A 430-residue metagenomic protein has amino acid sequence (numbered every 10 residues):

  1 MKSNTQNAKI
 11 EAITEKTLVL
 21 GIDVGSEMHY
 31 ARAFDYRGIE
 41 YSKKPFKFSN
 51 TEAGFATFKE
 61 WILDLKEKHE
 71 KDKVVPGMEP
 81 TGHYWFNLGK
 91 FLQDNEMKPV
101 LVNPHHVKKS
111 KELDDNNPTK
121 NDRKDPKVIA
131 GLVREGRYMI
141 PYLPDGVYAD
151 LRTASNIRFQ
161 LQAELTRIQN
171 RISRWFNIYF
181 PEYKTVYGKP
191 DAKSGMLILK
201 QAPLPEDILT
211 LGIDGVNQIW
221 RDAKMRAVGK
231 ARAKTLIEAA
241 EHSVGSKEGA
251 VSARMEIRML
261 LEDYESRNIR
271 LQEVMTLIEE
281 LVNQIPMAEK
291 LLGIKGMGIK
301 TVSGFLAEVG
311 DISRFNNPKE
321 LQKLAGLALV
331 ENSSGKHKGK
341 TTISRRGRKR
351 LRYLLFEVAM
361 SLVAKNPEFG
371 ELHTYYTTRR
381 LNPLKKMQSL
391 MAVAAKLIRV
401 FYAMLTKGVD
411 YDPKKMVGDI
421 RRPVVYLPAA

Functional and structural regions predicted by a protein language model:
M1-A430: A detector of single, family-specific signature residues that are central to catalytic or substrate-handling motifs
